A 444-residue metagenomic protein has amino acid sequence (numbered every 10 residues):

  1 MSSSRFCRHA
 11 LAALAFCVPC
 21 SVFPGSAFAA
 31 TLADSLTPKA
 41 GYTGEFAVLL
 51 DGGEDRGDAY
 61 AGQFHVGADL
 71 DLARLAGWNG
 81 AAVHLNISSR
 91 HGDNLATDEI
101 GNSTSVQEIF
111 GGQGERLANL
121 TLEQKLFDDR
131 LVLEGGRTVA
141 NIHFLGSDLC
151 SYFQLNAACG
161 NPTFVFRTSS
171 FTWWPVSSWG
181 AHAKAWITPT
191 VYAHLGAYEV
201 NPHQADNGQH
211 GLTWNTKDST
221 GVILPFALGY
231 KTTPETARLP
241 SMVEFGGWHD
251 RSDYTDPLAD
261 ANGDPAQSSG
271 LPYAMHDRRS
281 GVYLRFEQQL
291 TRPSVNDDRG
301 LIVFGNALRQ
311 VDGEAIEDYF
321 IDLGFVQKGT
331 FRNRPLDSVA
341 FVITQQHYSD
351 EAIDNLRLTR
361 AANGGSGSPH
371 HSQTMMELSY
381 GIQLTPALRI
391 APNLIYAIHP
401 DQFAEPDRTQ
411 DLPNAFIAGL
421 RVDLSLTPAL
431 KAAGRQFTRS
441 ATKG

Functional and structural regions predicted by a protein language model:
L11-P24: Bacterial N-terminal signal peptides
S26-P38, D71-V83, F127-R130, T190 (+5 more regions): Short loop/turn motifs that connect adjacent beta-strands in outer-membrane beta-barrel proteins
D34, V48, D58-F64, G114-A118 (+6 more regions): Residues that define the transmembrane beta-barrel architecture of outer-membrane proteins
P38-F46, V83-S89, L133-R137, A193-E199 (+6 more regions): Transmembrane beta-barrel strands of outer-membrane/channel proteins
A40, V66-L70, L120-Q124, G135 (+7 more regions): Residues on the lipid-exposed face of transmembrane beta-strands in outer-membrane beta-barrel proteins
A61, L70-P202, A315-D322, T330-N355: Outer membrane beta-barrel
F166-P293, D298-Q310, Q327: Signature for the C-terminal beta-barrel architecture of outer-membrane proteins
L212, A227-G229, G246-S280, R292-S294 (+3 more regions): Outer membrane beta-barrel transmembrane domains
